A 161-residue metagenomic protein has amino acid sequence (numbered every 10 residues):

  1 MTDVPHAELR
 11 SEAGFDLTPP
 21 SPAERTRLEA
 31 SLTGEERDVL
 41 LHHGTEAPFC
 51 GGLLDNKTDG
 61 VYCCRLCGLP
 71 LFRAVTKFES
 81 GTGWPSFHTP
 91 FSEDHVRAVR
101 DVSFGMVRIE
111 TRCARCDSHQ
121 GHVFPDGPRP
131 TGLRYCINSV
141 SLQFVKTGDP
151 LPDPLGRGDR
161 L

Functional and structural regions predicted by a protein language model:
M1, S11-E12: Flexible, polar/low-complexity N-terminal or interdomain linker segments that lie immediately upstream of folded
P5-L9, D16-L161: A short Gly-Trp-Pro
